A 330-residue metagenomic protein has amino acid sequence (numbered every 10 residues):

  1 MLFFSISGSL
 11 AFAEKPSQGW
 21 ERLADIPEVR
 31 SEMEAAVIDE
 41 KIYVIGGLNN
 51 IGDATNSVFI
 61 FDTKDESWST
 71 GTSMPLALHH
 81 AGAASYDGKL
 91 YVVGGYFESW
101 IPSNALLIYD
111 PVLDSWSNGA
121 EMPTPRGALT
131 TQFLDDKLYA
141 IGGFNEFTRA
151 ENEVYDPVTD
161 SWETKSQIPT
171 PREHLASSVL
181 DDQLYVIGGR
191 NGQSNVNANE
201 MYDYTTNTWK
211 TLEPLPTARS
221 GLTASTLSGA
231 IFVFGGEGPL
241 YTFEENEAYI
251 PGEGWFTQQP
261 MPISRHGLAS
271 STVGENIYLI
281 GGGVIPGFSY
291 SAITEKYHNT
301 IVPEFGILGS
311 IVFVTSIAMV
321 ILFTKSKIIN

Functional and structural regions predicted by a protein language model:
M1-E14, T300-N330: Secretory targeting signatures
S5-V302: Kelch-like beta-propeller repeat domains
